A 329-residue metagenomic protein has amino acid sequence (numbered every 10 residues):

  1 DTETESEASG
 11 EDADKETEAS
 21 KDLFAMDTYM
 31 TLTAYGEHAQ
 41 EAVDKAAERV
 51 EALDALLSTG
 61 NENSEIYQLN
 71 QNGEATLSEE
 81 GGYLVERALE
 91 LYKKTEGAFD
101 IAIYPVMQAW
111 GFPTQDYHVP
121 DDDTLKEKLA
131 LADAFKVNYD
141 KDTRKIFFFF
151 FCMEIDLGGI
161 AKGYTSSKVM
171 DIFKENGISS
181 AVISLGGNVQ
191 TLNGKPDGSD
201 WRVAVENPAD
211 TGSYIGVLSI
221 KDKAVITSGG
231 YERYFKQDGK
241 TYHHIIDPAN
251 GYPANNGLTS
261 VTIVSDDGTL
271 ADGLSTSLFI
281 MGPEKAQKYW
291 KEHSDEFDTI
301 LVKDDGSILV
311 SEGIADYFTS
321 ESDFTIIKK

Functional and structural regions predicted by a protein language model:
D1-K329: Mature catalytic core of soluble alpha/beta enzymes
